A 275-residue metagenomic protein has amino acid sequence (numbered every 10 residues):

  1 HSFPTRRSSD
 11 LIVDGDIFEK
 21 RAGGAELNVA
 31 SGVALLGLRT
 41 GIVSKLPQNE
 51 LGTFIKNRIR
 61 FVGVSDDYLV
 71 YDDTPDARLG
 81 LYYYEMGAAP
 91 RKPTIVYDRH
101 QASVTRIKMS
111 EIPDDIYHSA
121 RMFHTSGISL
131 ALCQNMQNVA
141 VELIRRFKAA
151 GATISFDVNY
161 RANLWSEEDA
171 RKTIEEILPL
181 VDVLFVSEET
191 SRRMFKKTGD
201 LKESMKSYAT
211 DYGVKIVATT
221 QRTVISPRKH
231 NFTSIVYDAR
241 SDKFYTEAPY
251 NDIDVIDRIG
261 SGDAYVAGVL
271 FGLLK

Functional and structural regions predicted by a protein language model:
H1-S8: Short, small-residue-biased leader/transition segments that mark boundaries at the very start of proteins
I17-L27, S44-P47, V70-D76, R258-S261: Active-site nucleophile and cofactor-binding loops and adjacent substrate-binding regions of central metabolic enzymes
R21, N28-T40, F61, F271-L274: Alpha-helix C-terminal capping segments
R39, V43-G127: Conserved N-terminal subdomain of the carbohydrate kinase-like
S129-N138, S166, M194-K197: Glycine/threonine-rich flexible loop motifs
A150, L164-S241: Conserved phosphate/ATP/ADP-binding segment of small-molecule kinases
A150-V158: Short beta-strand/loop segments at the ligand-binding rim of alpha/beta enzyme cores
Y245, P249-K275: Conserved post-catalytic alpha-helical subdomain immediately downstream of the catalytic base and nucleotide-binding
